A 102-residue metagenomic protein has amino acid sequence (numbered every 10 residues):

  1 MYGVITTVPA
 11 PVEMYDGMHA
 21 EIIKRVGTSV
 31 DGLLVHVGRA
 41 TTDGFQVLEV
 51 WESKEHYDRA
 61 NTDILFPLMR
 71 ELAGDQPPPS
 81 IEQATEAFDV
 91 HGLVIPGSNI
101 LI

Functional and structural regions predicted by a protein language model:
M1-L48, E52-P67, D75-I102: Short S/T/G/P-rich N-terminal loop/turn motif that feeds into the first structured element of a domain
